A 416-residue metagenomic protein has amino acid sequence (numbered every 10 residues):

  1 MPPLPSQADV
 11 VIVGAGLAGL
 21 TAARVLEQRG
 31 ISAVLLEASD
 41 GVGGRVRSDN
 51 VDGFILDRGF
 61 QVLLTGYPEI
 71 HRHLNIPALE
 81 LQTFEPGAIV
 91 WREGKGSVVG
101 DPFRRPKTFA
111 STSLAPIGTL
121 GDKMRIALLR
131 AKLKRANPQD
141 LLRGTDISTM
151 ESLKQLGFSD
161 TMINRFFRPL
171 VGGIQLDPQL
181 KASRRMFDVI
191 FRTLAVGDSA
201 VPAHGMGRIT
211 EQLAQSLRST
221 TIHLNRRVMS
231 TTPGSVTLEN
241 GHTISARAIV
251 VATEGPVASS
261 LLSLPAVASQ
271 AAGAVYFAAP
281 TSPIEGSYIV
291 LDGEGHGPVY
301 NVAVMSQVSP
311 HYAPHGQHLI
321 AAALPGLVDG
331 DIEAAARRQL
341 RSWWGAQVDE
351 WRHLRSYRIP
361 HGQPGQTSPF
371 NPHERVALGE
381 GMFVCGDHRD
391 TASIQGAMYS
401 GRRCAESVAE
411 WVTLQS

Functional and structural regions predicted by a protein language model:
P2-P3, P310-S416: Conserved flavin/dinucleotide-binding core of flavoenzymes
P3-P5, M229-A334, R338, S342-W344: Mid-domain catalytic core of redox enzymes that form a hydrophobic substrate pocket/lid adjacent to a catalytic redox
A8-L35: N-terminal Rossmann-like FAD-binding beta1-loop-alpha1 element of flavoenzymes
A18, G41, P256: Conserved Rossmann-like nucleotide-cofactor binding loop
E27-V51: Glycine-rich FAD pyrophosphate-binding loop
S48, H71-R92, F158-R165, S269 (+2 more regions): A short alpha-helix-loop-beta-strand transition element characteristic of N-terminal alpha/beta dinucleotide-binding
D52-R143, I147-T149: Dinucleotide-binding Rossmann-like beta1-alpha1 core, especially the glycine-rich loop that anchors the ADP
L128-S230, G234, A246: Active-site/ligand-binding neighborhood in enzyme catalytic cores
